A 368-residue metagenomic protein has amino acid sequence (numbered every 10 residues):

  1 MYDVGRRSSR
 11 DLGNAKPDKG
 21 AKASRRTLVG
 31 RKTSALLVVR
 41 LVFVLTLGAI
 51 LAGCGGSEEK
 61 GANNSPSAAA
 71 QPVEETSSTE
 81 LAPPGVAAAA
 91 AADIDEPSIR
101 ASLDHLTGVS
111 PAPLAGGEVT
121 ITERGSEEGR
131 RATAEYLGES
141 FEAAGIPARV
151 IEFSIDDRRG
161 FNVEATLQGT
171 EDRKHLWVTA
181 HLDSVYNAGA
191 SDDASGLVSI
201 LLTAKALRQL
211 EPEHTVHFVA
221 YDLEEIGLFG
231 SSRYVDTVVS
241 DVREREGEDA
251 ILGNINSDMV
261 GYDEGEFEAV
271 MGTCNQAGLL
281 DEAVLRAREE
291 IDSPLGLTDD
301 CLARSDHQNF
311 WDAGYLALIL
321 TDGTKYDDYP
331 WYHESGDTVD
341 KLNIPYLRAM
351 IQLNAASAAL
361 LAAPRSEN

Functional and structural regions predicted by a protein language model:
I50-G53: C-terminal motif of bacterial Sec signal peptides marking the signal peptidase cleavage site
G55-N63: Bacterial lipoprotein signal-peptidase II cleavage site
E74-E128, D183, D327-S335, A362: N-terminal capping segment at the start of a domain
G85-A89, S98-A101, H105, E128-A143 (+10 more regions): Extracytoplasmic/secreted proteins, especially bacterial periplasmic and envelope-associated proteins
A91-S98, L103, T107-G117, L137-G145 (+9 more regions): Sec/Tat-exported extracytoplasmic proteins
G108-Q168: A non-catalytic alpha/beta surface segment that caps or lines the substrate-entry region of metallo-dependent hydrolase
A112, Y262-N368: Active-site-adjacent substrate-binding region of metalloamidase/peptidase-like peptide-processing proteins
R159-N162, S184-E290, D299, A303 (+1 more regions): Acidic/histidine-rich catalytic neighborhood of metal-dependent amide-processing enzymes
